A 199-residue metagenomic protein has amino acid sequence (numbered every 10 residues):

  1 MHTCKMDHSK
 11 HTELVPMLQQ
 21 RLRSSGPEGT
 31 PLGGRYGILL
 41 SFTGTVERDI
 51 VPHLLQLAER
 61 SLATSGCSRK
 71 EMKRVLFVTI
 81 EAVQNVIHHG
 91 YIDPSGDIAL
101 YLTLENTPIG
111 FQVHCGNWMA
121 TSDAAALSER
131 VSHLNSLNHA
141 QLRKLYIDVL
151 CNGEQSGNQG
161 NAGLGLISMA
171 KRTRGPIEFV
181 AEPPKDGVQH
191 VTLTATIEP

Functional and structural regions predicted by a protein language model:
H2-L22, P27-S41, H89-P199: Conserved beta-strand-loop-beta-strand hairpin that lines the nucleotide-binding pocket of ATP/GTP-utilizing enzymes
I38-P52: STAS-typified acidic loop motif
D49, K70, L164: Charged, alpha-helix-enriched surfaces in structured cytosolic catalytic cores of large nucleotide-utilizing machines
Q56-I80, G153-Q159: Conserved short strand/loop->alpha-helix "switch" segment adjacent to the catalytic nucleotide/phosphoryl-transfer site
T79-A82, C115: Functionally constrained cores in energy, signaling, and assembly domains
